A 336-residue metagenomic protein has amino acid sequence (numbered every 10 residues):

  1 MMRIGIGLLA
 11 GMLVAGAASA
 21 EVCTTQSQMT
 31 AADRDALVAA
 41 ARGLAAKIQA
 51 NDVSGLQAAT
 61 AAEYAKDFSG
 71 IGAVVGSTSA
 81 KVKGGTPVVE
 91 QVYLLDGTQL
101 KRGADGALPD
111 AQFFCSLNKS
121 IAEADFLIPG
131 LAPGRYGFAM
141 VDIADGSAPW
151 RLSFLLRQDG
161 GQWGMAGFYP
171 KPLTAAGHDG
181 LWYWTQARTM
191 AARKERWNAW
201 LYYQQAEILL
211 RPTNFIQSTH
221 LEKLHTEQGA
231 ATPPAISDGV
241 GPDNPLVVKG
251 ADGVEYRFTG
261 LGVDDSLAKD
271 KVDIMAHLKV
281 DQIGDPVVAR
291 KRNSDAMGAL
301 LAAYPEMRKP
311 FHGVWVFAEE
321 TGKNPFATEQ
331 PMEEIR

Functional and structural regions predicted by a protein language model:
M1-L8: Bacterial N-terminal signal peptides that target proteins for export
A15-A18: N-terminal signal peptide c-region/cleavage motif recognized by signal peptidases
A20-A50, G167-W182: Short, low-complexity N-terminal intrinsically disordered segments enriched in polar/charged residues
E21, Q112, L131-G177, Y256-R257 (+2 more regions): Short beta-strand edge/turn micro-motifs at domain boundaries
T24-A32, V38-A39, S54-A122, E207-S237 (+1 more regions): Short solvent-exposed beta->alpha transition segments
L44-L56, A187, A191-W197: Short helix-adjacent coil turns
S69, V75-S147, G177, A235-Q282: Surface-exposed, charged secondary-structure patches
P172-V254: Acidic, serine/threonine- and glycine-rich low-complexity intrinsically disordered segments that serve as flexible
